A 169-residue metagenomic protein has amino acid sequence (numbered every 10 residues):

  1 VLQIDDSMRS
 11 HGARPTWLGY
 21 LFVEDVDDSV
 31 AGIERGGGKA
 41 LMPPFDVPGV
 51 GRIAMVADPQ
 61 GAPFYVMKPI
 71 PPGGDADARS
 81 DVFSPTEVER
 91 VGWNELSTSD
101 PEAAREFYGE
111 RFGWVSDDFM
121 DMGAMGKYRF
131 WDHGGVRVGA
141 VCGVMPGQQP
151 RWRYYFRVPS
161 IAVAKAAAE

Functional and structural regions predicted by a protein language model:
V1-R14, D58-P59, P63-P71, D117-R151 (+1 more regions): Conserved short beta-strand elements that form part of the metal-binding/catalytic scaffold of enzyme active sites
L2, A76-R79, S84, G123 (+3 more regions): Proteins with a high burden of low-complexity, intrinsically disordered sequence enriched in S/T/G/P/A and R, requiring
L2-P85: Active-site-adjacent scaffolding segments
D6-G32, R52-A57, V91-S99, V144-E169: Vicinal oxygen chelate
T16-G19, M67-E106, R111-D117, R151-Y154: N-terminal beta-strand motif that seeds the catalytic metal site of vicinal oxygen chelate
R35, P43-G51, L96-R137, V163-A164: Core segments of cupin and vicinal oxygen chelate
